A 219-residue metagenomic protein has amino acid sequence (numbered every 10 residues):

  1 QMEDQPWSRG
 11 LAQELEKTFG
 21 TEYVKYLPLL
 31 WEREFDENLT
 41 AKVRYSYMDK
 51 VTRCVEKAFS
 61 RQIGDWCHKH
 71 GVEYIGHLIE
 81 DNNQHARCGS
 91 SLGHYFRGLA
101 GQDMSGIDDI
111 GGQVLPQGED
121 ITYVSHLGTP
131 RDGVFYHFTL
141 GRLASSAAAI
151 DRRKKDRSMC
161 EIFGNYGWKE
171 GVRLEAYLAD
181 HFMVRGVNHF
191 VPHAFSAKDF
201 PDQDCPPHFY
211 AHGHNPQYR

Functional and structural regions predicted by a protein language model:
Q1-R219: Carbohydrate-binding surfaces of carbohydrate-active enzymes
